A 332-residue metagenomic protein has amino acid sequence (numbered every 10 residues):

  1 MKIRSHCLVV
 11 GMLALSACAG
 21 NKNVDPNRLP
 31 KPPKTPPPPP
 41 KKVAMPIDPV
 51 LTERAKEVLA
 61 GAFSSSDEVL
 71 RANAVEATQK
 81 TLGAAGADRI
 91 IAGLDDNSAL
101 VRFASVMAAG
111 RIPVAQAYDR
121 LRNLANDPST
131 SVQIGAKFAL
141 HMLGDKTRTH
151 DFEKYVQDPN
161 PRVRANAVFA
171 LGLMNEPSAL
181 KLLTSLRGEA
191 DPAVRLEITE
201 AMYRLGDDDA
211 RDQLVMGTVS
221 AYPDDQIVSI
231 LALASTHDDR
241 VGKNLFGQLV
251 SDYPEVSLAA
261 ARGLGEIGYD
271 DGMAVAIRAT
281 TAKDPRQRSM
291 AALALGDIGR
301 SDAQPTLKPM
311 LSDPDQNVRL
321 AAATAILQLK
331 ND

Functional and structural regions predicted by a protein language model:
M1-S16: Sec-dependent bacterial lipoprotein signal peptides
C18-P40: Bacterial Sec signal peptide processing site at the extreme N-terminus
V50-F63, G83-D95, V114-N126, D145-Q157 (+6 more regions): Amphipathic alpha-helical scaffolding segments comprising HEAT/armadillo-like alpha-solenoid repeats
S66-D67, N97-S98, P128-S129, P159-N160 (+5 more regions): Short inter-helical turns and helix N-cap capping residues of alpha-solenoid HEAT/ARM repeat scaffolds
A77, A108, A139, A170 (+7 more regions): Core register positions within helices of long alpha-helical scaffolds
Q157-A234: Solenoidal tandem-repeat scaffolds enriched in leucines and small polar residues
